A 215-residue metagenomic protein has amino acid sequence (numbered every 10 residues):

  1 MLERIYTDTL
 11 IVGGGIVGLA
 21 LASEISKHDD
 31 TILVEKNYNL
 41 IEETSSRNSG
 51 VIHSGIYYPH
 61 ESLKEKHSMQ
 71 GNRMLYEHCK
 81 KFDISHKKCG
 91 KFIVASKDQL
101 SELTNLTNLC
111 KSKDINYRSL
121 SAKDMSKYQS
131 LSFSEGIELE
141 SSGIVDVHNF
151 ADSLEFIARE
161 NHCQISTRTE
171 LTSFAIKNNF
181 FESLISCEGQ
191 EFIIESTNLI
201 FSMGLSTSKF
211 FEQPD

Functional and structural regions predicted by a protein language model:
Y6-L33: N-terminal Rossmann-like FAD-binding beta1-loop-alpha1 element of flavoenzymes
V17, N39, S206: Conserved Rossmann-like nucleotide-cofactor binding loop
S26-R47: Glycine-rich FAD pyrophosphate-binding loop
D30-T31, H86, Y117, L199: Hydrophobic anchor at the start of a short beta-strand that flanks the dinucleotide cofactor-binding loop
E35, K88, S121-A122, T167-T169: Short loop/edge segments at beta-strand edges and connector loops that shape dinucleotide/nucleotide cofactor-binding
G50-D124, F133: Dinucleotide-binding Rossmann-like beta1-alpha1 core, especially the glycine-rich loop that anchors the ADP
I137-N198, S202-S206: Helical element adjacent to the flavin cofactor pocket in flavoenzyme catalytic cores
K209-D215: Glycine-rich beta-alpha-beta "Rossmann" dinucleotide-binding loop(s) and their flanking helix/strand
